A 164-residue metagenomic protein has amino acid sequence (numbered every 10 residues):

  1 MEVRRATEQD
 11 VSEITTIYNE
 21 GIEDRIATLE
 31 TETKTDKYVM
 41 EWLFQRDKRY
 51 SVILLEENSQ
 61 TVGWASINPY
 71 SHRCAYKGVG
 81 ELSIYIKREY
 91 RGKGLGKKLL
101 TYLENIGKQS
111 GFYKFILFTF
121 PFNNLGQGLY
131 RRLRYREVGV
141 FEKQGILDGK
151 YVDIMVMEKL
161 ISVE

Functional and structural regions predicted by a protein language model:
E2-I14: A short beta-loop-alpha structural element at the N-terminal edge of CoA-dependent acyl/N-acetyltransferase catalytic
T15-W42: Conserved GNAT-fold acetyl-CoA-binding loop/helix
E32-E89, L100-T101, I106, L160-I161: Acetyl-CoA-dependent GNAT
Q60-G63, L125, Y151: Glycine-rich acetyl-CoA-binding "A-motif" of GNAT/NAT acetyltransferases
P69, I116-T119, R131, R136-D153: Conserved catalytic-core motifs of GNAT/GCN5-like acyltransferases
G92-N105, G128-R132: Conserved acetyl-CoA-binding loop-helix of GNAT-fold acetyltransferases
L100, N123-G126, K143-D148: Short glycine/proline-centered loop/turn elements that form peptide/ligand docking sites
G107-T119: Conserved GNAT acetyl-CoA-binding A-motif
